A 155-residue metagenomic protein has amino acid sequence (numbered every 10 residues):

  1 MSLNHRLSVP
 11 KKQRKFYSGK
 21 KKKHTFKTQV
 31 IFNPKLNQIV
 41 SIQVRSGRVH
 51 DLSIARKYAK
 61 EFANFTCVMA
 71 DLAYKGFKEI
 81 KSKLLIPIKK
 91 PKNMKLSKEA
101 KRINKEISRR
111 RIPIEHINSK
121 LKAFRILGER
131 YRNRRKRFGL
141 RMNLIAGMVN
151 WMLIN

Functional and structural regions predicted by a protein language model:
M1-N155: Short, well-ordered secondary-structure "scaffold" segments embedded in the functional core of diverse domains
